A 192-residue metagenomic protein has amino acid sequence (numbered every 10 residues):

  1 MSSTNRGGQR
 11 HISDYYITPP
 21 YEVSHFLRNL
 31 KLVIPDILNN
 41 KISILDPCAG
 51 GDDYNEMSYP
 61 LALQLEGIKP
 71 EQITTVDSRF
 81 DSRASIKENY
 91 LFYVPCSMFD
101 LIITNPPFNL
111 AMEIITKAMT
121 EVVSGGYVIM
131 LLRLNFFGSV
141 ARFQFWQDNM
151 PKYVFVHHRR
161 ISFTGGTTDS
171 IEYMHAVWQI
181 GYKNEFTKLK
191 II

Functional and structural regions predicted by a protein language model:
M1-I192: Class I S-adenosyl-L-methionine-dependent methyltransferase catalytic core
